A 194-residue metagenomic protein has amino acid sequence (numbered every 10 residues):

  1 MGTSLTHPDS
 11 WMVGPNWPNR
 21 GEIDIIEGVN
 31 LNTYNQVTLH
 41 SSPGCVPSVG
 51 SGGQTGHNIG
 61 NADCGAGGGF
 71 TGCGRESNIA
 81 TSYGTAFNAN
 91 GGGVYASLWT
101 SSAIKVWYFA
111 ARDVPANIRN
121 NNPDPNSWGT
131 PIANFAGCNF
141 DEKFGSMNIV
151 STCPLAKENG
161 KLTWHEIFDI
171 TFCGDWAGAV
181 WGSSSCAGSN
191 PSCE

Functional and structural regions predicted by a protein language model:
M1-E194: GH16 jelly-roll
